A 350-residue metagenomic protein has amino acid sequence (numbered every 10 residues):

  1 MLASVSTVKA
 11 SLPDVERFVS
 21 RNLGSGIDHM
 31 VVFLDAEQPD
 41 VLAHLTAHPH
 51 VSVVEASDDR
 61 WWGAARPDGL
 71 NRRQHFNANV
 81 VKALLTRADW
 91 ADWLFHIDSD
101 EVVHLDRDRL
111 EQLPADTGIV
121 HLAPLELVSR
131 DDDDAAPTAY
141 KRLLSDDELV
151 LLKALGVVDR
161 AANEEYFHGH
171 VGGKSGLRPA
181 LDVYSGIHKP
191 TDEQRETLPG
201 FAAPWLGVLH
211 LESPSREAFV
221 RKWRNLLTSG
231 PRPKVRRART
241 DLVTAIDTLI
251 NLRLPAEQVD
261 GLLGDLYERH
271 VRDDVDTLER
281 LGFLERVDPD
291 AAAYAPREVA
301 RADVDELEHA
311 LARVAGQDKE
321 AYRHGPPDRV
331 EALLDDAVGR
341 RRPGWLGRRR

Functional and structural regions predicted by a protein language model:
M1-L23: N-proximal low-complexity "stem/linker" segments adjacent to membrane-targeting elements
K9, F33-Q38, V103: Acidic-and-aromatic substrate-binding clefts and catalytic sites of carbohydrate-active enzymes
D28-E37, V54-S57: Short beta-strand/loop segment that forms part of the nucleotide-sugar
D28-H29, D92, G118: Short acidic/polar active-site loop segments enriched in Thr and Asp
D40-W93: Active-site-proximal specificity loops/subdomain of glycosyltransferases
N71, L105-E331, D335: Catalytic-site signature of metal-activated, phosphate-bearing donor transferases, centered on the GT-A/GT-A-like
W90-H104: Short beta-strand-to-loop acidic/aromatic patch adjacent to the donor-nucleotide binding site
R340-R350: Long, low-complexity, intrinsically disordered segments
